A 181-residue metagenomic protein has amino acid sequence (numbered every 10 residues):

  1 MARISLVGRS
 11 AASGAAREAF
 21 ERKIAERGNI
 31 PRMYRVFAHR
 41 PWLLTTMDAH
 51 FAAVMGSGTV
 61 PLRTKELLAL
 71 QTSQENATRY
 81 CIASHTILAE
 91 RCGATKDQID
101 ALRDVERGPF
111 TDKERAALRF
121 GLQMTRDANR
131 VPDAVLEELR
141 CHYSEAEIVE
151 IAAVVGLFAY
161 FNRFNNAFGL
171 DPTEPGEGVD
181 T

Functional and structural regions predicted by a protein language model:
M1-T181: Hydrophobic alpha-helical segments
